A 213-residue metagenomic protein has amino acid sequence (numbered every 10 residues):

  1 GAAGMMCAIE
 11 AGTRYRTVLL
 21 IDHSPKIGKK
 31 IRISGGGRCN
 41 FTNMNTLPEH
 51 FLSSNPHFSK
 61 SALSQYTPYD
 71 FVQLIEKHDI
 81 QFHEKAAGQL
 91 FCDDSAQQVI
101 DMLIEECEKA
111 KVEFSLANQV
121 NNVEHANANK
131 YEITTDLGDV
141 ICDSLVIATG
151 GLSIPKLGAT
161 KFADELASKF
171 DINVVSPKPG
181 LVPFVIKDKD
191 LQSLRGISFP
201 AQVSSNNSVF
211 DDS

Functional and structural regions predicted by a protein language model:
G1-A3, K26, G151-S153: Residue-level detector of alpha-helix initiation sites
G1-L20: N-terminal Rossmann-like FAD-binding beta1-loop-alpha1 element of flavoenzymes
I9-E10, R32-I33, G158-T160: Short amphipathic alpha-helical segments
R14, H23, Q98, M102-S213: Predominantly flavin-linked oxidoreductase catalytic cores and closely associated redox partners
I27-I31: A short beta-to-alpha transition loop/helix N-cap that caps and shapes the active-site region
G36-A86: Glycine-rich active-site loop/strand segments that organize a redox cofactor
L52, S64, P68-F71, C92 (+2 more regions): Generic structural signal for well-ordered, non-membrane alpha-helical segments in soluble metabolic enzymes
S53-S59, E76-D101, E132, C142-S144 (+1 more regions): Helix-loop-beta segment of a Rossmann-like dinucleotide-binding subdomain
